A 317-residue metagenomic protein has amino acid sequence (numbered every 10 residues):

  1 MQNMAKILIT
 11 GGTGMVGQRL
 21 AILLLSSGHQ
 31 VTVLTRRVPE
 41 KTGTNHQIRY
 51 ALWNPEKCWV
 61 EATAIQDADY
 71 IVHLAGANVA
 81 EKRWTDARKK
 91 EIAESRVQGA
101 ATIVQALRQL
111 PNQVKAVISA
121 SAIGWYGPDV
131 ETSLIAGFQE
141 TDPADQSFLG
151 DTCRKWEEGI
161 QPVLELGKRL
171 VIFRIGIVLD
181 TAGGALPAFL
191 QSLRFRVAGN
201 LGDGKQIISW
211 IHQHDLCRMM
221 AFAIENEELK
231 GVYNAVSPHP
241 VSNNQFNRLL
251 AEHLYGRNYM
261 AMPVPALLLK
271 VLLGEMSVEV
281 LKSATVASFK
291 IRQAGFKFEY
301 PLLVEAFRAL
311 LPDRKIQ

Functional and structural regions predicted by a protein language model:
I7-S27: N-terminal Rossmann NAD(P)H-binding glycine-rich loop of SDR-like oxidoreductase domains
R49-T102: NAD(P)H-binding glycine-rich loop region in Rossmannoid oxidoreductase-like domains and their noncatalytic homologs
E94, V130-I172: Catalytic helix-loop patch of NAD(P)-dependent Rossmann-fold dehydrogenases
A101-S147: Conserved Rossmann-fold NAD(P)-dependent oxidoreductase catalytic core, especially the SDR/UDP-sugar
R154, L166-K168, L179-A188, A223-Y233: Glycine/proline-rich active-site loop of Rossmann-fold NAD(P)-dependent oxidoreductases
L190-A198, Q206-P240: Alpha-helical substrate-binding/gating segment
N226-E275, R308, R314-Q317: Mid/C-terminal beta-alpha module of Rossmann-like enzyme folds, strongest in SDR-family dehydrogenases/epimerases
V278-Q317: C-terminal amphipathic/interface module of NAD(P)-dependent oxidoreductases and related NAD-binding regulators
